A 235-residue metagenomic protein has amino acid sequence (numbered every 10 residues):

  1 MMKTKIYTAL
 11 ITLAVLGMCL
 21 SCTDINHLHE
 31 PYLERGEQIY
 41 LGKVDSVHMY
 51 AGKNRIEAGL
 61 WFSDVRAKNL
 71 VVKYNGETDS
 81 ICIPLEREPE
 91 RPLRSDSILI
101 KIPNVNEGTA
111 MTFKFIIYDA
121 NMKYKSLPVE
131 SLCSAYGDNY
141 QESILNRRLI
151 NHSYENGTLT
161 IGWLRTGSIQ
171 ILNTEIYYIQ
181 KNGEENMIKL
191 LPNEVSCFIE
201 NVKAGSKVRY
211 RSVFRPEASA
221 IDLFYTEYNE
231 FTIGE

Functional and structural regions predicted by a protein language model:
M2-A9: Bacterial N-terminal signal peptides that target proteins for export
M18-S21: C-terminal motif of bacterial Sec signal peptides marking the signal peptidase cleavage site
T23-R66, K125-I169, I221-E235: Pro/Thr/Ser/Gly-rich low-complexity, intrinsically disordered linker/stalk tracts
M49, W61-D64, N69-G108, E175-G205 (+1 more regions): Recognizes extended acidic, P/S/T-rich segments that occur within or adjacent to Ig-like beta-sandwich modules
G59-W61, K73, I116, G162-L164 (+2 more regions): Residue-level recognition of well-ordered beta-strand positions that form the cores of beta-sheet-rich folds across
I102-S131, C197-E227, F231: Beta-strand-rich modules
D119, S134, Y154, Q180-K181 (+1 more regions): Acidic surface patches and DE-rich sequence motifs
